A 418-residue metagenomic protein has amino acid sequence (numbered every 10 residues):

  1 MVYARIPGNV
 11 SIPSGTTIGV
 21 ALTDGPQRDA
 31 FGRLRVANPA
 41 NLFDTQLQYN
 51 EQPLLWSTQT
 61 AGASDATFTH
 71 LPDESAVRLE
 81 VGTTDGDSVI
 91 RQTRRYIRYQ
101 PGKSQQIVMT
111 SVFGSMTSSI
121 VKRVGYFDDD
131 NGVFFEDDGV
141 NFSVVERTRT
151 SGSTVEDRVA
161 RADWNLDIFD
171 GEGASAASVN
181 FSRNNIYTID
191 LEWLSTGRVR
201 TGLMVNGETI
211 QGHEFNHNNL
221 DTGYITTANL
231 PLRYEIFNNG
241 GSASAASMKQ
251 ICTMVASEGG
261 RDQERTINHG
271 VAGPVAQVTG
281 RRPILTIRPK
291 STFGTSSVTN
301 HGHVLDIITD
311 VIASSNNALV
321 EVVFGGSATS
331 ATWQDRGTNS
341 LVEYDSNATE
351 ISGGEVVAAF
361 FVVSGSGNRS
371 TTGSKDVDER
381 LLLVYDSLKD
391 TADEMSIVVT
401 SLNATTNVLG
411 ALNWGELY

Functional and structural regions predicted by a protein language model:
M1-T60, R261-N316: Extended, low-complexity segments enriched in Ser/Thr/Gly and acidic residues that occur primarily in surface-exposed
L79-V159, S291-N300, I308-R336: Secretory/extracellular carbohydrate-interaction modules and structurally similar beta-sandwich "look-alikes"
T117-G139, E208-Q211, T391-E394, V399-Y418: C-terminal interaction-tip segments
F134-F135, V179-S182, T188, E192-P274: Aromatic sugar-binding interfaces of carbohydrate-active proteins
S153-I186: Short, aromatic/His-centered strand-loop micro-motif at the edge of beta-sheets
G173-I186, V362-D393: Beta-sandwich interaction modules
I225-N238, L305-T309, L383-A404: Noncatalytic modules at the cell exterior or secretory-pathway interfaces, chiefly beta-strand-rich lectin/adhesion
V323-V377: Terminal beta-strand-rich extracellular "head" domains that mediate receptor/glycan or other ligand binding
